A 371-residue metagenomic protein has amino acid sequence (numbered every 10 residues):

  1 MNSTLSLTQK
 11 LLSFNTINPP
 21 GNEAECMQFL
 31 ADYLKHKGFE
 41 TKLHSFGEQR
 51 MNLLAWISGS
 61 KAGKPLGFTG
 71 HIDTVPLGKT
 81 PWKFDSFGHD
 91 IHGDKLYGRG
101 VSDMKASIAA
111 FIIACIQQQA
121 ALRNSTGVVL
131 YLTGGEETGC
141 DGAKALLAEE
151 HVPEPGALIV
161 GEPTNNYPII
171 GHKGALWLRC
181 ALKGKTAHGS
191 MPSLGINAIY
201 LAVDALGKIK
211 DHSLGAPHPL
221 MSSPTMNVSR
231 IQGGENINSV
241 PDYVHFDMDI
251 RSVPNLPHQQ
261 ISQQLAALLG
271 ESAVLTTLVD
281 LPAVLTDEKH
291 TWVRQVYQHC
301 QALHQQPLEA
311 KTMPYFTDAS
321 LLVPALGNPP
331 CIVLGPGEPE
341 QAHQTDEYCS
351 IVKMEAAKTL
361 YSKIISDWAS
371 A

Functional and structural regions predicted by a protein language model:
M1-Y97, A120-R123: Acidic/His- and Gly-rich active-site-bordering loop/insert found across diverse amide/peptide-bond hydrolases
L12, K42, L66-F68, Y131 (+2 more regions): Hydrophobic/aromatic beta-strand patches that form the interior of the parallel beta-sheet core in alpha/beta enzyme
K42, P163, I170, W177-A371: Metal-dependent amide/peptide-bond hydrolase catalytic core, centered on the "pita-bread" metallohydrolase fold
L77-H92, E154-P155, I170-A181: Acidic-glycine-rich active-site phosphate/pyrophosphate-binding loop
G93-S102, A187-H188: A short glycine/serine-rich beta->alpha loop
M104-W177, S370: Acidic/histidine-rich catalytic neighborhood of metal-dependent amide-processing enzymes
